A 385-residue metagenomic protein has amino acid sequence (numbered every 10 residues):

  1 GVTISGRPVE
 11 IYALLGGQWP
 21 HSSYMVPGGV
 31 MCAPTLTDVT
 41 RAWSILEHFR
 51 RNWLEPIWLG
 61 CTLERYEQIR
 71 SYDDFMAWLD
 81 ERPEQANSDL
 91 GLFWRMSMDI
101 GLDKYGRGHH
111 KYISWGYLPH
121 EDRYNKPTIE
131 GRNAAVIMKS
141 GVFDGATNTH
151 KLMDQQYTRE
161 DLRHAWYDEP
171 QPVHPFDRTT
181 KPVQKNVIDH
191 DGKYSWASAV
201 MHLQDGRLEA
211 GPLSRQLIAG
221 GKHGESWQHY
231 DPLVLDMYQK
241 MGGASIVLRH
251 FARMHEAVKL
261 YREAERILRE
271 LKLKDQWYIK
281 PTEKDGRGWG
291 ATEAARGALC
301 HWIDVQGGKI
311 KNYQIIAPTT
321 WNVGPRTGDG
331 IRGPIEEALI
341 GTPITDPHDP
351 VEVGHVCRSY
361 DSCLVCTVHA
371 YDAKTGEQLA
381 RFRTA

Functional and structural regions predicted by a protein language model:
G1-R296, G307, A317-A385: Active-site bordering "gate/hinge" segments that shape substrate access to catalytic or cofactor-binding pockets
H301-Q306: A translation/RNA-centric and nucleic-acid-associated enzymatic feature enriched in Class II aminoacyl-tRNA synthetases
